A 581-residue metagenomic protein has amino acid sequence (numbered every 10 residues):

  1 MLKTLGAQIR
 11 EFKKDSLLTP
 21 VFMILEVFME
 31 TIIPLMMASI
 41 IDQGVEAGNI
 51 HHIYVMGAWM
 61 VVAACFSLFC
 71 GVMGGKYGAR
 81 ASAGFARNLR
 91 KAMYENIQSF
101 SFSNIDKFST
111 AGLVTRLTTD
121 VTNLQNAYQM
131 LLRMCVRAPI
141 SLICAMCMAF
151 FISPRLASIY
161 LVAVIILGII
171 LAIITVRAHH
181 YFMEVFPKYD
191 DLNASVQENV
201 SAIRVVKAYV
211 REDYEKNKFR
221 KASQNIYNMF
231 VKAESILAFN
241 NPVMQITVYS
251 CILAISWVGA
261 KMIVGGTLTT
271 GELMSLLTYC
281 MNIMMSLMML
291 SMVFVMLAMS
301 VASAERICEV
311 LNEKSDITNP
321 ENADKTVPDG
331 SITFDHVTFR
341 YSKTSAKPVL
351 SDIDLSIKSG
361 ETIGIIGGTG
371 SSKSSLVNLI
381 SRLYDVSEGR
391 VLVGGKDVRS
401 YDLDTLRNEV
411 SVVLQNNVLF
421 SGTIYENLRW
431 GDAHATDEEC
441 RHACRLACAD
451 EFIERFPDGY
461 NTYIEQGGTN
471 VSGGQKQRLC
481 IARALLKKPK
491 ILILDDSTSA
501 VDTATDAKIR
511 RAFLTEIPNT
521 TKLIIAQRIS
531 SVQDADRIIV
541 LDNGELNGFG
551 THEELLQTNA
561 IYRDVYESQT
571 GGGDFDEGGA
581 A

Functional and structural regions predicted by a protein language model:
M1-E30, M37, V45-W59, G74-G78 (+16 more regions): Membrane-integrated ABC transporters
R10-K13, S99-S103, T119-L132, V136 (+6 more regions): An intracellular "coupling" helix at the cytosolic face of ABC transporter transmembrane type-1 domains
E11, D15-F28, A63, F69 (+2 more regions): Transmembrane helices of ABC transporter permease
P20, I24-I32, C65-V72, L124-A127 (+6 more regions): Hydrophobic alpha-helical transmembrane bundles that constitute the permease/transmembrane domains of multi-pass
V21-F22, M29-D42, A63-T110, V114 (+13 more regions): Juxtamembrane helix-loop junctions of ABC transporter transmembrane domains
A47, A83, K91-T115, T119-V121 (+5 more regions): Short intracellular "coupling" helices and adjacent cytoplasmic loop segments at the cytosolic face of multi-pass
N49-V55, C144, M148-V162, T175 (+2 more regions): Helix-loop-helix
T326-A581: ABC-type nucleotide-binding domain
